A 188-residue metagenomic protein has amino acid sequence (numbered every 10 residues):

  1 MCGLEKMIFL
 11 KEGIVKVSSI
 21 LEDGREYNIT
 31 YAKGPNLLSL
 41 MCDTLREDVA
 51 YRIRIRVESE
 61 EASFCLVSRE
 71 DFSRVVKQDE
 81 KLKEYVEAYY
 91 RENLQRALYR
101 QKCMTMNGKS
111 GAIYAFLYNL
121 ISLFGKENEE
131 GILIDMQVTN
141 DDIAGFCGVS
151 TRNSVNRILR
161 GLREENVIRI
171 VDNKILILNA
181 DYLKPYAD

Functional and structural regions predicted by a protein language model:
M1-C2, L21, A32-N36: Conserved short histidine dyad/triad with adjacent acidic residue
M1-E12: Regulatory nucleotide-sensing modules
I14, N36, E61-S63, D142 (+1 more regions): Structural motif
V17-G24: Cytochrome P450 core scaffold surrounding the K-helix E-X-X-R motif and the conserved "meander" helix-loop region
N28-R91, Q95: Cyclic-nucleotide recognition modules
K81-C147: Polybasic "coupling" helices that flank or enter modular domains
L123-D188: Phosphate-/nucleic-acid-contacting segments
